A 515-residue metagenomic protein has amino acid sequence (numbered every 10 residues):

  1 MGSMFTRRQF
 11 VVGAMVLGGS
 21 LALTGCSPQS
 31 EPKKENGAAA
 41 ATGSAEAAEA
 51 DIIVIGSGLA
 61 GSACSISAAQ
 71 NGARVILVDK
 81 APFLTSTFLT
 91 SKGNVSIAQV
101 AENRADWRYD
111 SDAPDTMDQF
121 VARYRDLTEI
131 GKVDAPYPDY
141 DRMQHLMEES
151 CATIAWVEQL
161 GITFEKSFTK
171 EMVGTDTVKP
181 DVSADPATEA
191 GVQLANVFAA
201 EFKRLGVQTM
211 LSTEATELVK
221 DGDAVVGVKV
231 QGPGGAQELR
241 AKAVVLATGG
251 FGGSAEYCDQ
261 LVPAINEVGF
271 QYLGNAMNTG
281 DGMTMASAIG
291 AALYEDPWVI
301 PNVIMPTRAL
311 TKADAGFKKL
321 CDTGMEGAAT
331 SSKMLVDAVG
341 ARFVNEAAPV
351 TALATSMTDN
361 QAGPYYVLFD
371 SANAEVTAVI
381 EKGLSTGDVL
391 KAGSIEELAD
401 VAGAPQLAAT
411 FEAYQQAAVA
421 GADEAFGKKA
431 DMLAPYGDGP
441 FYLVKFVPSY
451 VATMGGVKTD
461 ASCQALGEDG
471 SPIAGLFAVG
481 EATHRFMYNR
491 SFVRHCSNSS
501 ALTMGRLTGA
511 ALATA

Functional and structural regions predicted by a protein language model:
M1-L21: N-terminal secretory signal peptides and thylakoid transit peptides that target proteins across membranes
E46-G58: Beta1/beta-strand and adjacent pyrophosphate-binding region of the FAD-binding site in flavoprotein oxidoreductases
A48-A50, G235-A243: Core beta-strand elements of the Rossmann-like FAD/NAD(P) dinucleotide-binding domain in flavoenzyme oxidoreductases
N71-L89: Glycine-rich FAD pyrophosphate-binding loop
R142-A236, A255-Y257, I304-R308, A417-D438: Conserved redox-cofactor binding core of oxidoreductases
G232, A243-P306, N498, L507: Glycine-rich loop(s) and the adjacent beta-strand/alpha-helix scaffold that form part
M283-Q406: An anion/pyrophosphate-binding glycine-rich loop and adjacent beta-alpha core in soluble alpha-beta enzymes
T410-F486, R490: A glycine-rich dinucleotide-binding beta-alpha-beta segment and adjacent secondary-structure elements that constitute
